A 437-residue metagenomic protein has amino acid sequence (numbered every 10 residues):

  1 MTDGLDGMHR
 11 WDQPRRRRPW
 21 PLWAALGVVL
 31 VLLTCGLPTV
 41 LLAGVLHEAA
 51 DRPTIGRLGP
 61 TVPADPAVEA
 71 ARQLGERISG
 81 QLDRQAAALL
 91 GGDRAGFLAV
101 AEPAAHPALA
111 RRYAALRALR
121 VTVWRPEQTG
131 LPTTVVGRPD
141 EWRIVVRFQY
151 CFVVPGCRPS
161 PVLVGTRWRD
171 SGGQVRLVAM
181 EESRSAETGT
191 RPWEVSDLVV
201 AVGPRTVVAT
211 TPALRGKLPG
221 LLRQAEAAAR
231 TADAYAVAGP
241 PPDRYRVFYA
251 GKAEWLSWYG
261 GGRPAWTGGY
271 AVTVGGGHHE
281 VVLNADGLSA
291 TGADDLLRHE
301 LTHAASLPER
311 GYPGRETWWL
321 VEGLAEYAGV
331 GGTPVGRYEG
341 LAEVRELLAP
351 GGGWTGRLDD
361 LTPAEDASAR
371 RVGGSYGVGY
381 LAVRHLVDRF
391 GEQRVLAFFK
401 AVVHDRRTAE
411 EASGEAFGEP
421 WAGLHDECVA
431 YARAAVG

Functional and structural regions predicted by a protein language model:
T2-W20, L26-R52, R117-V121, G353 (+2 more regions): Beta/coil-rich, acidic/histidine-enriched accessory regions frequently appended to metallopeptidases
T2-W23, L46-P53, R143, C151-D197: Short beta-strand edge/turn micro-motifs at domain boundaries
T39-G91: Short, low-complexity N-terminal intrinsically disordered segments enriched in polar/charged residues
V68-Q73, R84-A86, V207-L222, V282-G292 (+5 more regions): Second-shell loop/turn segments in exported
A70-Q73, D93-G137: Short solvent-exposed beta->alpha transition segments
A114-P159, G287, R298: Surface-exposed, charged secondary-structure patches
V202-T317: Juxtacatalytic substrate-recognition/specificity segment
T273, G292, L296, G311-G437: Acidic/His/Gly-enriched intrinsically disordered linker/tail segments that often contain short helix/coil "MoRF-like"
